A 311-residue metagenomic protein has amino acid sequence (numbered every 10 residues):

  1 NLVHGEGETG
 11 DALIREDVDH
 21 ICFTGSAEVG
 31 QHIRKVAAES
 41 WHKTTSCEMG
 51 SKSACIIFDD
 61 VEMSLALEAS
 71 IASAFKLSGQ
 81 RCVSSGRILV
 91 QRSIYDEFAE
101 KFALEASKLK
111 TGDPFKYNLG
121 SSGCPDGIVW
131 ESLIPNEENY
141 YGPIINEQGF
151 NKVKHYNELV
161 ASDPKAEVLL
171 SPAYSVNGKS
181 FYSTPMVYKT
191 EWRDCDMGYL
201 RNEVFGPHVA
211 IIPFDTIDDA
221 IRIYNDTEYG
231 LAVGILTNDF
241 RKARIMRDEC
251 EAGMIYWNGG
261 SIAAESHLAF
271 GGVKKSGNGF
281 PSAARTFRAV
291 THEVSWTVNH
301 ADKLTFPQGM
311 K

Functional and structural regions predicted by a protein language model:
N1, H20-F23, I56, A232-G234: Short catalytic-loop micro-motif centered on adjacent basic/acidic residues
N1-H20: A structured beta-alpha segment of the ubiquitous adenosine-cofactor-binding alpha/beta core
G5-E6, T24, T237, N258: Conserved residues at the C-terminal ends of beta-strands
E6-T9, S51, D215-I217: Short helix-initiation/N-cap motifs at beta->coil->alpha
G10, G30-Q31, A243: Short, well-ordered alpha-helical microsegments
D17-H20, E28-D194, W257, T305-F306: ALDH superfamily catalytic-core signature
H20-I21, S51, Q91, F102 (+6 more regions): Buried hydrophobic positions in well-ordered alpha/beta secondary-structure cores of metabolic enzymes
I56, G123-C124, L133-I134, S175 (+1 more regions): Conserved C-terminal structural/oligomerization subdomain of aldehyde/semialdehyde dehydrogenase
